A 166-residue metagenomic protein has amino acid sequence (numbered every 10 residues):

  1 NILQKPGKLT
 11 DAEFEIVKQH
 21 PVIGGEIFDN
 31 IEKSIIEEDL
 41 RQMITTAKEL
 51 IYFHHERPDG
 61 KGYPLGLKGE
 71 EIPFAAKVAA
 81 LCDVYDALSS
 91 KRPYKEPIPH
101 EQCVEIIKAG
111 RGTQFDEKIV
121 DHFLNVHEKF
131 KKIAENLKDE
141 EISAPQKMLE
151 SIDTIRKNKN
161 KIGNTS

Functional and structural regions predicted by a protein language model:
N1-S166: Metal-dependent catalytic cores of enzymes that make or break cyclic nucleotides and related phosphoester linkages
